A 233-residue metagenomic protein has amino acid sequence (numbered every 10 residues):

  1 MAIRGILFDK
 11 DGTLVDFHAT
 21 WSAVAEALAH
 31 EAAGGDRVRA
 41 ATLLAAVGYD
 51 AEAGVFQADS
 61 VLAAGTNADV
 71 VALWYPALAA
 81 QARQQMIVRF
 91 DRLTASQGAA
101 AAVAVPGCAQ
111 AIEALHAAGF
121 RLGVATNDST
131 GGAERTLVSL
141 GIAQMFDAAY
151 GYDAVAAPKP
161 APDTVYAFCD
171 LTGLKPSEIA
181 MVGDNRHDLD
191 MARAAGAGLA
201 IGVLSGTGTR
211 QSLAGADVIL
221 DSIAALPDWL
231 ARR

Functional and structural regions predicted by a protein language model:
M1-I6, A19, G34, E113-A117 (+2 more regions): Asp-based, Mg2+/Mn2+-dependent phosphohydrolase catalytic module
I3-A109, E113-A118: N-terminal helical cap/lid subdomain that shapes the substrate entry/recognition surface in HAD-like hydrolases
T13, T126-D128: Conserved phosphate-coupling serine/threonine residues in phosphotransfer and NTP-handling enzymes
V61, Q85-M86, A125, G132 (+1 more regions): Short secondary-structure boundary micro-motifs
L62, V103-A104, A125, A156-A157 (+1 more regions): Residues that cap or flank secondary-structure elements
